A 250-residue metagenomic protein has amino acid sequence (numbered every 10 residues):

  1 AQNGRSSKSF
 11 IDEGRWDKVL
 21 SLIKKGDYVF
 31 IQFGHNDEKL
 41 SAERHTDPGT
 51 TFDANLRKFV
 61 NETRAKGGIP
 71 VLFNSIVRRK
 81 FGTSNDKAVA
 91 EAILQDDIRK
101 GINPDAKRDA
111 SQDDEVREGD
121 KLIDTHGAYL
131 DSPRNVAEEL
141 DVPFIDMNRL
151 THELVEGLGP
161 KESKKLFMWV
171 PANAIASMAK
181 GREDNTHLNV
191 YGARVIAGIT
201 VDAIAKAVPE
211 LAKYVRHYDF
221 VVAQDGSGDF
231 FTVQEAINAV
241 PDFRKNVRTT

Functional and structural regions predicted by a protein language model:
A1, D27-F33, E62, G68-N74 (+4 more regions): Structural recognition of the beta-strand scaffold that forms the well-ordered cores of secreted hydrolase catalytic
A1-N61: Conserved SGNH/GDSL esterase-like catalytic core that processes O-acyl groups on lipids and polysaccharides
Q2-S9, H35-L40, I69, I76-F81 (+3 more regions): Solvent-exposed loop/turn segments at secondary-structure junctions within structured extracellular/periplasmic domains
D17, S21, T50, A54-N61 (+5 more regions): Solvent-exposed, polar/charged alpha-helical surfaces in well-ordered, non-transmembrane soluble domains, broadly
A42-G49, F59-T63, E118-D124, G181-Y191 (+1 more regions): Second-shell loop/turn segments in exported
T46-E91: Hydrophobic, well-structured mid-protein blocks that either form specific transmembrane helices
R79-V215: Catalytic His-Asp segment of secreted/periplasmic serine-dependent ester chemistry enzymes
F220-T250: Acidic Gly/Asp/Thr-rich repetitive segments characteristic of extracellular carbohydrate-active and adhesion proteins
